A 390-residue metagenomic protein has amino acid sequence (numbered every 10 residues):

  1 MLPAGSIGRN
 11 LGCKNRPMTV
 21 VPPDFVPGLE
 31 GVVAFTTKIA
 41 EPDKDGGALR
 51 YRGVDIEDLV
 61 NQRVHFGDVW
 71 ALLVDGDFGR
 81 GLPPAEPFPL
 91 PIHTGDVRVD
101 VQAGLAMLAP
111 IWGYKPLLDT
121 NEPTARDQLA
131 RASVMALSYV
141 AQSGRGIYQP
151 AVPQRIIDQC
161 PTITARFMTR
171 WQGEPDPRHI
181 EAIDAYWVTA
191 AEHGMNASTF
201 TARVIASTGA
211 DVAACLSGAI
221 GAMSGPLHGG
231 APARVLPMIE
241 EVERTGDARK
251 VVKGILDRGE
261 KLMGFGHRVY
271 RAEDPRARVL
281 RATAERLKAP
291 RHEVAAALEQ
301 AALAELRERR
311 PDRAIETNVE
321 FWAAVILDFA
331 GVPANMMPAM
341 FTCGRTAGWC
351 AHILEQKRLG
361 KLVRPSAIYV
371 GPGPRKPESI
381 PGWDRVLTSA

Functional and structural regions predicted by a protein language model:
N10-A390: Hydrophobic alpha-helical bundle cores within soluble ligand-binding/oligomerization subdomains
